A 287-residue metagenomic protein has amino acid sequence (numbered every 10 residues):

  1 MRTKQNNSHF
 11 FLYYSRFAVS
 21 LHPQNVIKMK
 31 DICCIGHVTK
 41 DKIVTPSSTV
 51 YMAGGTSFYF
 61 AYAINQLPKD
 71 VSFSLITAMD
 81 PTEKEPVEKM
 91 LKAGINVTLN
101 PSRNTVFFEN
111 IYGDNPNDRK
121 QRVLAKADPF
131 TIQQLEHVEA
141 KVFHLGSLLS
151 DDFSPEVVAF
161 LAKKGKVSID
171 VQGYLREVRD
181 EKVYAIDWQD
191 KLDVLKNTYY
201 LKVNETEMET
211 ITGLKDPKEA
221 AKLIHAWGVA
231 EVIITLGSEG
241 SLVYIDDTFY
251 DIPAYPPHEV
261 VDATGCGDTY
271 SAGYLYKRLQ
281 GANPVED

Functional and structural regions predicted by a protein language model:
M1-R2, S8: N-terminal amphipathic/hydrophobic targeting modules at extreme N-termini, encompassing cleavable Sec/SRP-type signal
Y13-R16, S20: Short, positively charged and aromatic/hydrophobic N-terminal segments
M29-T45: Positively charged, low-complexity intrinsically disordered leader regions
K30, Y184-W188, L192, P217-D287: Conserved phosphate-binding/catalytic region of the ribokinase-like
K40-Y51, Q66-G146, D151, E156-K166: Conserved N-terminal subdomain of the carbohydrate kinase-like
T49-A63: Short catalytic helix/loop segments, enriched in acidic residues and glycine and frequently bearing histidine
Y62-D70, K277-L279: Alpha-helix C-terminal capping segments
G146-K222: Conserved beta-alpha-beta core of the PfkB/ribokinase-like small-molecule kinase fold
